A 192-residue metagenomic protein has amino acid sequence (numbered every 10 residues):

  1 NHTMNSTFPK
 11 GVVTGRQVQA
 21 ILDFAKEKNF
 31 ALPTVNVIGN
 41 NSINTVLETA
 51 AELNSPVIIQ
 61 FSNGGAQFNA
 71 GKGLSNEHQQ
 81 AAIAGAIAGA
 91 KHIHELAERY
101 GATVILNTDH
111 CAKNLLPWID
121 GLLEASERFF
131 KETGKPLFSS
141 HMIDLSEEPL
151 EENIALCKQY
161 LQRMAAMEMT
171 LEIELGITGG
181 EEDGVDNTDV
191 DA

Functional and structural regions predicted by a protein language model:
M4-L32: N-terminal amphipathic alpha-helix/helix-capping segment at the start of soluble metabolic enzymes
F24-N29, Q60, F68-L74, G184: Gly-rich Lys/Arg/Thr-decorated short loops/hinges at beta-loop-alpha junctions or inter-strand turns that position
N29-F30, E52-V57, Y100-T103, P136-F138 (+1 more regions): Short coil/turn connectors at secondary-structure junctions
L32-N36, V57-F61, V104-H110, S139-I143 (+1 more regions): Hydrophobic faces of well-ordered beta-strands that scaffold small-molecule active sites in alpha/beta enzyme cores
V37-K72: N-terminal low-complexity or amphipathic/hydrophobic leaders
N63-C157: Active-site beta->alpha loop and helix N-cap motifs at the rims of alpha/beta catalytic domains
S146-A192: Conserved anion-binding
